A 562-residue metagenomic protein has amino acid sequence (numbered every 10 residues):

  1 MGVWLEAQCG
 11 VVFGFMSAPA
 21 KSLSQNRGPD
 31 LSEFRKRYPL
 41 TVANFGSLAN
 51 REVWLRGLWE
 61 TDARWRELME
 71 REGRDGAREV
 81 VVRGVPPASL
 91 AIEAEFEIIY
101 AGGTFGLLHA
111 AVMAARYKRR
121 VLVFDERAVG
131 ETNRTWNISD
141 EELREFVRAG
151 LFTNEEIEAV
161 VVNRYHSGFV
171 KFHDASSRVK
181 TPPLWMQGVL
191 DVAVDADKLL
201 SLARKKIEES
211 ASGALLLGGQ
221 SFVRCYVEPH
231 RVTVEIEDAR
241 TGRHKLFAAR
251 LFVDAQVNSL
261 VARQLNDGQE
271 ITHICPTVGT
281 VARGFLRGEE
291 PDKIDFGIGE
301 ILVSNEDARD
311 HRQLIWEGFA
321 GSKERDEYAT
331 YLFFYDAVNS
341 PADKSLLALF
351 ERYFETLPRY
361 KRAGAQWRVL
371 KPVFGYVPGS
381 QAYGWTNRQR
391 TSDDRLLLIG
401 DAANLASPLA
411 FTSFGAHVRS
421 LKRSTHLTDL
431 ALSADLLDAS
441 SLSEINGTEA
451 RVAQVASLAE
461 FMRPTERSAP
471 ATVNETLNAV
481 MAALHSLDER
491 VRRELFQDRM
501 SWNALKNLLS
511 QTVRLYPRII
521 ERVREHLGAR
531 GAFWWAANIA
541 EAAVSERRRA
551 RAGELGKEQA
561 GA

Functional and structural regions predicted by a protein language model:
M16-E97, R116: Extreme N-terminal leader/targeting segments of oxidoreductases
S32, W59, E67-R74, H426-A562: C-terminal helical "tail/cap" subdomain of flavin- and related membrane-associated enzymes
G103, A114-R134: Glycine-rich FAD pyrophosphate-binding loop
E131-H173: N-terminal FAD cofactor-binding segment of flavoenzymes
P183-K205, S340-K344: Short beta-strand to alpha-helix junction loop
S210-F354: Predominantly flavin-linked oxidoreductase catalytic cores and closely associated redox partners
D336-A456: FAD/FMN-dependent oxidoreductases across multiple families
